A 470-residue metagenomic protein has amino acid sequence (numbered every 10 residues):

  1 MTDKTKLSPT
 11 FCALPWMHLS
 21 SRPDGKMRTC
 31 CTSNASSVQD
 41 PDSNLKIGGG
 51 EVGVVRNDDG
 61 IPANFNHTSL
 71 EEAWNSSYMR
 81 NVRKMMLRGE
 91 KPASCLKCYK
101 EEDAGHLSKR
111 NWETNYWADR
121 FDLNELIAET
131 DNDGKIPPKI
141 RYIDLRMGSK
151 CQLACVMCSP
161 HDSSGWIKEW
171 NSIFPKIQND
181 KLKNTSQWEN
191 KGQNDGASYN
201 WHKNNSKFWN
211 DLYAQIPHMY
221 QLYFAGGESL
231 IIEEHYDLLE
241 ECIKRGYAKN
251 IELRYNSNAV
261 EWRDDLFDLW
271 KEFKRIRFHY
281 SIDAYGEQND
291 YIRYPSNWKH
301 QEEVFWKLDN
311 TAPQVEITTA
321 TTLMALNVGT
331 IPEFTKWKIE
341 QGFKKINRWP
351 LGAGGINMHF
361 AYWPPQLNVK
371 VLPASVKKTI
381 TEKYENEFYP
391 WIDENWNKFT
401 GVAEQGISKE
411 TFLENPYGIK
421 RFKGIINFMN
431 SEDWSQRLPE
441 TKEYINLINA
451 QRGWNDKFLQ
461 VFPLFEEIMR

Functional and structural regions predicted by a protein language model:
M1-H18, K26, N66-D144, D162-K191 (+1 more regions): N-terminal [4Fe-4S]-dependent radical SAM core
M1-T68, E72, W117, I167 (+4 more regions): Radical SAM enzyme [4Fe-4S]-AdoMet core and its adjacent flexible, acidic and glycine-rich loops/tails across
C12, C30-C31, C95-C98, C151 (+1 more regions): Short cysteine clusters
G25, D144-P160, T335, I339: Hydrophobic, aliphatic-enriched repeat segments that assemble into extended interaction scaffolds in large eukaryotic
V82-K84, C155, S159, Y236 (+1 more regions): A generic structured-segment signal
I140-K150, H161-N204, P217-H235, I243-D264 (+3 more regions): Core AdoMet radical
I143, F208-D211, L238, Q301-V304 (+2 more regions): Alpha-helical packing segments of well-folded alpha/beta enzyme cores
N210-Q215, E240-G246, L269-K271, L308: Leucine-rich repeat
